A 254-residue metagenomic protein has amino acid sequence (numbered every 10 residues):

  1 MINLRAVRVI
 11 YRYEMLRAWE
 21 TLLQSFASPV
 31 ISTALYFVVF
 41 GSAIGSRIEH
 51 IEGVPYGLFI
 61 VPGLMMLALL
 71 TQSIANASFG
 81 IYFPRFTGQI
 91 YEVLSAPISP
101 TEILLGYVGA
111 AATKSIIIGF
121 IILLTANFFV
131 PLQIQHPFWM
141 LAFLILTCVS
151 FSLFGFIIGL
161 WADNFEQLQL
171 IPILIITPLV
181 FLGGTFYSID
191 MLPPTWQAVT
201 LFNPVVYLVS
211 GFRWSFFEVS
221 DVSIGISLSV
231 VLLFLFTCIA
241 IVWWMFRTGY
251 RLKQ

Functional and structural regions predicted by a protein language model:
M1-P137, A142-Q254: Hydrophobic transmembrane alpha-helices and immediately adjacent juxtamembrane helices of multi-pass inner-membrane
